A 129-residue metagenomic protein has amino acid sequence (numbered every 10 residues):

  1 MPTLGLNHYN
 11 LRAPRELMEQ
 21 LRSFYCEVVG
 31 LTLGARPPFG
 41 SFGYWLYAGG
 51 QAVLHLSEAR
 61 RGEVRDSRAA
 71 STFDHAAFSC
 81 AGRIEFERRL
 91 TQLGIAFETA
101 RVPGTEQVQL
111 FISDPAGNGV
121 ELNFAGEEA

Functional and structural regions predicted by a protein language model:
M1-L4, T91-A129: Vicinal oxygen chelate
M1-R22, D74-A76, E128-A129: N-terminal beta-strand motif that seeds the catalytic metal site of vicinal oxygen chelate
L11-V53: Core segments of cupin and vicinal oxygen chelate
R12, A77-A81, S113: Short hydrophobic/aromatic beta-strand micro-patches that form the beta-sheet surface supporting nucleotide- or nucleic
E19-S23, E27, I84-Q92, A96: Replace "anionic and nucleotidyl ligands
F39-G43, T72, G104-V108: Short acidic/glycine-enriched loop/turn segments that link adjacent beta-strands
Q51-H55, G117-V120: Short, charged/polar, Gly/Pro-enriched secondary-structure boundary elements
A69-R88: Mid-chain, well-packed structural core segment of small domains
